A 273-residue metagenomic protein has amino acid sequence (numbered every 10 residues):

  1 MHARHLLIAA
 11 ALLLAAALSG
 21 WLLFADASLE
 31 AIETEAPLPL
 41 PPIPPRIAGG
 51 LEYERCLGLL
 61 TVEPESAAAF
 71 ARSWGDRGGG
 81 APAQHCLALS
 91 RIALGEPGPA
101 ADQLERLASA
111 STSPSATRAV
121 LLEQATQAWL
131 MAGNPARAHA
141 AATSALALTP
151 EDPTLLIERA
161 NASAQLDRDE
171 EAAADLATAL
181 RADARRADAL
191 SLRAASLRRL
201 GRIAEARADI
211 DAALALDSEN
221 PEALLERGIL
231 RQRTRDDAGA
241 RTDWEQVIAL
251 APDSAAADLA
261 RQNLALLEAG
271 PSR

Functional and structural regions predicted by a protein language model:
H2-I8, L12-C86, A93-D102, R273: N-terminal leader/linker segments that initiate helical-solenoid repeat arrays
I32-E35, R241-R273: Terminal, low-structured helical/coil segments at or just beyond the last alpha-helical repeat
G49, A81-P82, S115, A119 (+5 more regions): Helix-start (N-cap) detector for alpha-helical repeat units in TPR-like alpha-solenoids, especially tetratricopeptide
C56-L57, L89, Q127, N161 (+3 more regions): Residue-level recognition of tetratricopeptide repeat
T61, A93-L94, M131, Q165-L166 (+3 more regions): Register position in tetratricopeptide repeats
D76-R77, A110-P114, L148, A182 (+2 more regions): Structural marker of alpha-solenoid helical repeat scaffolds
C86, Q124, E158, L192 (+2 more regions): Canonical tetratricopeptide repeat
